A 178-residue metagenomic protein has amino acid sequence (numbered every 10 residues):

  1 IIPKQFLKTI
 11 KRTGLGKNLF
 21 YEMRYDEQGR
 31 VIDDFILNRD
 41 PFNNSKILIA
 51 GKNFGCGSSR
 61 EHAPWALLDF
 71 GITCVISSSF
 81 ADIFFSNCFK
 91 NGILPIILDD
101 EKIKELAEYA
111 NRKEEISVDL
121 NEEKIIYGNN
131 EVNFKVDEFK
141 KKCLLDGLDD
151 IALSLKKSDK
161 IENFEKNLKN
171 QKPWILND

Functional and structural regions predicted by a protein language model:
I2-G51, G55-D178: Cytosolic catalytic domains that perform sulfur/thiol-centered chemistry
